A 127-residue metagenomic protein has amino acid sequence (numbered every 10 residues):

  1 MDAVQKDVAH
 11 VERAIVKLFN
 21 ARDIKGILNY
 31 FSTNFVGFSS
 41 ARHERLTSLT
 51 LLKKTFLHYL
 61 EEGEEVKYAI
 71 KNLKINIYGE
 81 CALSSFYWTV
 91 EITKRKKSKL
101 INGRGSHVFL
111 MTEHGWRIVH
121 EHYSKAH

Functional and structural regions predicted by a protein language model:
A3, H10-V11, K67-I70, R104: Short, conserved clusters of charged catalytic residues that mark active-site and nucleotide-handling motifs
V4-R22, Y30: Short, aromatic-enriched amphipathic alpha-helices that serve as compact interaction elements
K6, I24-I77, Y87: A solvent-exposed, acidic/Ser-Thr-rich amphipathic alpha-helical stretch
E12, S84-F86, H107, E121: Polar/charged side chains located within well-ordered beta-strands of beta-rich proteins
S40-A41, R95-K99: Short, solvent-exposed loop/turn segments at secondary-structure boundaries
I75-A82, K97, F109-R117: A short, structured loop/turn motif at beta-sheet edges
F86-I92: Generic short beta-strand segments
N102-H127: Short beta-strand edge/turn micro-motifs at domain boundaries
